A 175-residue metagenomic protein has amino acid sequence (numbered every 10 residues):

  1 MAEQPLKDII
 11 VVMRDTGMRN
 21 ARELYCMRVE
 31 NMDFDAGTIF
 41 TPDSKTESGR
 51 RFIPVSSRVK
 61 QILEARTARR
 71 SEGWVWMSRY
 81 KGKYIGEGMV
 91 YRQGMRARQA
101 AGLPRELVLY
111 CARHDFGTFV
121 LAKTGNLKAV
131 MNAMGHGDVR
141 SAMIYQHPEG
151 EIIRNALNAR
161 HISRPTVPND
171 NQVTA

Functional and structural regions predicted by a protein language model:
M1, T46-S57, R70-G73: DNA breakage-rejoining catalytic core of tyrosine-based enzymes
M1-A21, Y25, D35, K45 (+1 more regions): Basic, Lys/Arg- and aromatic-enriched nucleic-acid-binding interface segment
M1-E3, G86, R105, L109-Y110: Residue-level marker of regulatory loop/turn positions in helix-turn-helix DNA-binding domains and in histidine
P5-I9, E87, Y91, R113-H114 (+1 more regions): Short, leucine-enriched amphipathic alpha-helices that occur as contiguous helical runs
V11, D15, R22, C111-G137 (+1 more regions): C-terminal catalytic core of tyrosine-transesterase DNA break-rejoin enzymes
A36, R79-G82, R140-M143, N158-A175: C-terminal secondary-structure termini that scaffold catalytic or DNA-interacting sites
A36, S56-P104: Active-site/catalytic core of tyrosine-dependent DNA strand-transfer enzymes
D43-S48, M134-A159: Catalytic-site neighborhood detector that most strongly recognizes the C-terminal catalytic loop/helix of tyrosine
